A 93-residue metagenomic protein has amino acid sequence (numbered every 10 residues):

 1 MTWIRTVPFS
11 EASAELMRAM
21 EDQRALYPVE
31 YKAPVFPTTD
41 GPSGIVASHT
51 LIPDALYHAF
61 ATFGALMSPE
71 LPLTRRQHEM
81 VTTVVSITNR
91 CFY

Functional and structural regions predicted by a protein language model:
M1-Y93: Hydrophobic alpha-helical segments
